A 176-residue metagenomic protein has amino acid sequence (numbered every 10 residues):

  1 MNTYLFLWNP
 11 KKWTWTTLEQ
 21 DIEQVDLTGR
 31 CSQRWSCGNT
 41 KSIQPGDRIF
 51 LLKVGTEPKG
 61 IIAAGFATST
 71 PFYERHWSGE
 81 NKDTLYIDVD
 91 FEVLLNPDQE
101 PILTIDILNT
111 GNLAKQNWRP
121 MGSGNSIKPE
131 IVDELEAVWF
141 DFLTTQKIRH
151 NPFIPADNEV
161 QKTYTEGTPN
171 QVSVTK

Functional and structural regions predicted by a protein language model:
M1-P45, E134-T175: Compositionally biased, charged N-terminal/linker segments
Q33, L51-L52, G122: A general structural-boundary detector
S42, K59-I61: Short, Lys/Arg-enriched phosphate-binding patches
K53-P58: Short, charged beta-turn/beta-strand-edge "cap" motif at the junction between a beta-strand and an adjacent loop
G60, F66-P129: Aromatic- and Lys/Arg-enriched surface recognition patch
